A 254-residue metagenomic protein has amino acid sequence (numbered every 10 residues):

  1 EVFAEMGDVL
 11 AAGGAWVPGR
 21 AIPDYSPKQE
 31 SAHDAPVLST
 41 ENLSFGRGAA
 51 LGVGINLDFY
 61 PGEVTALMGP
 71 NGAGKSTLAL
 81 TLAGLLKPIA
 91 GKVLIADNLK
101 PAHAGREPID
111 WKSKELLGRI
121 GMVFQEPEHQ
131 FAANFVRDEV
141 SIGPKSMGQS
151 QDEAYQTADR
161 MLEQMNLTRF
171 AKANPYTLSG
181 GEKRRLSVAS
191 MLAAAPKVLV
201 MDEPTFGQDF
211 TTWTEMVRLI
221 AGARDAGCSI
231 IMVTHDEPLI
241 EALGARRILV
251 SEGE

Functional and structural regions predicted by a protein language model:
M68-P70: The feature captures the beta-strand-to-loop junction immediately N-terminal to the Walker
A83: Helix-to-loop junction immediately C-terminal to a conserved catalytic motif
K92-E115: ABC ATPase NBD Q-loop/coupling interface
S141, D152-F170: Conserved ABC ATPase "signature" region
N174-L178, E182: Conserved ABC ATPase signature
M191-L192: ABC ATPase C-loop
L199-D202: Catalytic Walker B motif of ABC-type/P-loop ATPase nucleotide-binding domains
T234-H235: H-loop/switch region of ABC-family ATPase nucleotide-binding domains
